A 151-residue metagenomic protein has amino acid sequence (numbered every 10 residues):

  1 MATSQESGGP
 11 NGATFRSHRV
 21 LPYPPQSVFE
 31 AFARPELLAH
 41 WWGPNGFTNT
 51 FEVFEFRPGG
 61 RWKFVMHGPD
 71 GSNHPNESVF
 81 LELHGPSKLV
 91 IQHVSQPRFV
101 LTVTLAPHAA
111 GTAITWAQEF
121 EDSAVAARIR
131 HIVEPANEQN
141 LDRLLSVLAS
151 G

Functional and structural regions predicted by a protein language model:
M1-T48: Hydrophobic ligand-binding cavity/cleft-lining segments
G12-H18, P25, N49, R61 (+4 more regions): Intrinsic-disorder/low-complexity, polar/charged segments enriched in Ser/Thr/Lys/Arg/Asp/Glu/Gln
R16-S17, E36-N73: Short beta-edge strand/loop motif at the mouth of beta-sheet-based domains
R19, F51-F54, N76-E82, V100-P107: Hydrophobic/aromatic beta-strand elements that line small-molecule binding cavities or substrate pockets in beta-rich
P25-Q26, R57, L81-P86, T104-A113: A short, structured loop/turn motif at beta-sheet edges
V28-F29, L38, W62-F64, F80 (+4 more regions): Hydrophobic pocket/interface hotspot
F51, V147-G151: Short, highly charged C-terminal tails/helix-capping segments
V90-Q139: Beta-strand/loop substructures that line and gate deep hydrophobic ligand-binding cavities in soluble
